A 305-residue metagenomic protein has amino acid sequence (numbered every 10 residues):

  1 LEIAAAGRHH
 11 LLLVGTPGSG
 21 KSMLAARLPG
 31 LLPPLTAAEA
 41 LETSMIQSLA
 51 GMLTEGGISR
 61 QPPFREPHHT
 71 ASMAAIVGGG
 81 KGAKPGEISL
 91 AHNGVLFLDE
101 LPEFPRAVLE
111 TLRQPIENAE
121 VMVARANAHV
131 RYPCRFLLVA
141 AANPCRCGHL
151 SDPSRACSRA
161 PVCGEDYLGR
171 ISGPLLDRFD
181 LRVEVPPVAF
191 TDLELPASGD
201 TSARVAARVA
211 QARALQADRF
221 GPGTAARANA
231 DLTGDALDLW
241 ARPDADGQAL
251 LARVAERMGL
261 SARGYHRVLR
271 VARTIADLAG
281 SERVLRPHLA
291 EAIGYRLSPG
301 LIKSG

Functional and structural regions predicted by a protein language model:
E2, I58-P63, H68-L96, H129: Conserved alpha-helical scaffold flanking the Walker A/P-loop in AAA+ ATPase domains
G7-H9, S19-S22, H69-T70, G82 (+2 more regions): Short flexible coil/turn linkers enriched for glycine and charged/polar residues that connect secondary-structure
G7-L12, H92-G94: Pre-Walker A (Motif I) flank of P-loop NTPase domains
L11-G56, N118: Walker A/P-loop
G15, G78, E100: The Walker A (P-loop) glycine that initiates the GxxxxGKT/S ATP-binding motif of P-loop NTPases
G82-A83, R106-G305: Basic, amphipathic alpha-helical bundle interface domains used for macromolecular binding and assembly
N93, D99-E100, T111: Walker B catalytic acidic pair
